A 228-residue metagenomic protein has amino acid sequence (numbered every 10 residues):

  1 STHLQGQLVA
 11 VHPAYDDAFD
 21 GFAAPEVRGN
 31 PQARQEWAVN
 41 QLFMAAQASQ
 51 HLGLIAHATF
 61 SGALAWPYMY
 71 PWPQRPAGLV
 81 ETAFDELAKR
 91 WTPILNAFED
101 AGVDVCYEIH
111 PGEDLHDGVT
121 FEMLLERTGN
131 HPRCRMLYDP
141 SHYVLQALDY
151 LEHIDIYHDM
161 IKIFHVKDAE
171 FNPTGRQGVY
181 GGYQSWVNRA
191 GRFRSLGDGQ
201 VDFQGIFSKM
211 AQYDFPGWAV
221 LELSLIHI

Functional and structural regions predicted by a protein language model:
S1-P13, S61-A65, V166-G178: Short, solvent-exposed beta-strand-terminating loops
V9-R135: Active-site acidic/histidine proton-transfer and metal-coordination neighborhood in alpha/beta enzyme cores
Q41-A56, D149-K162, Q204-Q212: Short amphipathic alpha-helices and their capping/turn segments at secondary-structure boundaries
A58, K162-H165, V220: Conserved beta-strand positions in the central sheet of alpha/beta enzyme cores
V80-Q200: Acidic/histidine-rich catalytic cores of soluble enzymes
G181-Q184, G205-W218: Short glycine/proline-rich, acidic loop/turn segments that cap or connect secondary-structure elements
W218-S224: Short acidic/histidine-rich active-site segments
I226-I228: Conserved small/polar residues in nucleotide/adenosyl-binding loops
